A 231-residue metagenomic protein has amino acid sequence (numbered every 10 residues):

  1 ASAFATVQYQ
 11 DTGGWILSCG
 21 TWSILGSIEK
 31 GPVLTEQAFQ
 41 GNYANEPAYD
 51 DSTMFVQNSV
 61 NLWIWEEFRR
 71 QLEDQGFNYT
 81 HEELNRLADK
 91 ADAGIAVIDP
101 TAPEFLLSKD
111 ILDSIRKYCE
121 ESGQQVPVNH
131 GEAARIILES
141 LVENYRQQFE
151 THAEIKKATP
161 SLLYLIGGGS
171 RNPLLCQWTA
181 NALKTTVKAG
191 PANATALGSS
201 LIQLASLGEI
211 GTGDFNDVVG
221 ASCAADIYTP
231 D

Functional and structural regions predicted by a protein language model:
A1-L162, R171-T195, Q203-P230: Active-site core segments that coordinate phosphate-bearing ligands/cofactors across diverse enzyme families
S200: Catalytic-core signal marking the mid-to-C-terminal active-site face
